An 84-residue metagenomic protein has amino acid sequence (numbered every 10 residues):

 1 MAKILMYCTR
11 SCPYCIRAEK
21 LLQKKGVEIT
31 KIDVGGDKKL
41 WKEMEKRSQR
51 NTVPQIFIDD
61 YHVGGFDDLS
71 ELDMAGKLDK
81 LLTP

Functional and structural regions predicted by a protein language model:
M1-E28: Local sequence-structure signature of Cys/Sec-based thiol-disulfide redox active-site neighborhoods
T9, D37, A75: ATP/adenylate-binding site constellation spanning eukaryotic-like Ser/Thr protein kinases, ABC-transporter
T9, R50-V53, D60, F66: A short, glycine- and basic residue-enriched loop/turn that sits immediately adjacent to a domain's principal
Y14, L40, Q55, G65-D68: Residue-level recognition of specific faces of alpha-helices
K20-L22, K46, L69-L72: Short, glycine/charged-enriched secondary-structure capping and boundary segments
V34-N51, P84: Thioredoxin-like thiol-disulfide oxidoreductase module
I58-P84: Non-catalytic, surface beta->alpha helical segment in thiol-disulfide oxidoreductase systems
